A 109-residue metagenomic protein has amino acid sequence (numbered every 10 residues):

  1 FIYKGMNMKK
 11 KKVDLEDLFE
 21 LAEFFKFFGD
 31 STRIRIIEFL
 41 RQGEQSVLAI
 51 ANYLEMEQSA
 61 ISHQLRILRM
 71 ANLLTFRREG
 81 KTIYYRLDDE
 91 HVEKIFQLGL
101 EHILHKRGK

Functional and structural regions predicted by a protein language model:
F1-E20, D89-K109: Amphipathic alpha-helical dimerization/coiled-coil segments that flank or bridge DNA-binding/regulatory modules
K4, S62-L65: Intrinsically disordered, low-complexity serine/threonine-rich segments
F19-S59, E79, I83-E90: N-terminal helix-turn-helix DNA-binding core of bacterial DNA-binding proteins
A22-F25, L65, F96: A generic alpha-helix structural signal
N52, H63, R69-M70: Alpha-helical residues within the helix-turn-helix
E55-S59, A71, H105-K106: Juxtamembrane/interface motifs at transmembrane-helix termini
